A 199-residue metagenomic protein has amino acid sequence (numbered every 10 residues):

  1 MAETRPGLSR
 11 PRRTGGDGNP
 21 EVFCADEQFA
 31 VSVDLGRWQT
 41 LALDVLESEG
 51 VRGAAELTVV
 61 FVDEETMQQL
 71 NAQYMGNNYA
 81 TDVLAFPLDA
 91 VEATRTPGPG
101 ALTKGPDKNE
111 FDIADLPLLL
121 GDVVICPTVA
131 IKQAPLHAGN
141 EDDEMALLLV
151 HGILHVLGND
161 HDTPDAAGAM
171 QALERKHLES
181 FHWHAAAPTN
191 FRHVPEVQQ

Functional and structural regions predicted by a protein language model:
M1-A146, L154-Q199: An acidic/histidine-cluster motif and surrounding catalytic segment that typifies divalent-metal-assisted enzyme active
